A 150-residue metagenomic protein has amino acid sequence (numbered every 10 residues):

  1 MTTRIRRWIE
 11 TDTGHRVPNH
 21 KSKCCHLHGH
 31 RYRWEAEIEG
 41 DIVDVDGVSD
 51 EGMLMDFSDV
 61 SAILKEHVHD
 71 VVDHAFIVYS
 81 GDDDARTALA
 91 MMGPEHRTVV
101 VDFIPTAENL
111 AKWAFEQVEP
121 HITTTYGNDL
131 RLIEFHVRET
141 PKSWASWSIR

Functional and structural regions predicted by a protein language model:
M1-R150: Charge-rich, low-complexity N-terminal segments
